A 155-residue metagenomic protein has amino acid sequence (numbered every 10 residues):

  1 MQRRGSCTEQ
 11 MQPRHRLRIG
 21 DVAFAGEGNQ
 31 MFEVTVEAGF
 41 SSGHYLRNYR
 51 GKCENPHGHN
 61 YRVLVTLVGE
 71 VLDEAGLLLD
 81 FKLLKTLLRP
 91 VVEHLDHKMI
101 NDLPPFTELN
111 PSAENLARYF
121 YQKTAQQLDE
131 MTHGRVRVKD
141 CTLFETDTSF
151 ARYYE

Functional and structural regions predicted by a protein language model:
Q2, Q10-H15: Low-complexity, intrinsically disordered or signal/transmembrane-proximal segments
C7, H15-E155: Charge-rich, low-complexity N-terminal segments
